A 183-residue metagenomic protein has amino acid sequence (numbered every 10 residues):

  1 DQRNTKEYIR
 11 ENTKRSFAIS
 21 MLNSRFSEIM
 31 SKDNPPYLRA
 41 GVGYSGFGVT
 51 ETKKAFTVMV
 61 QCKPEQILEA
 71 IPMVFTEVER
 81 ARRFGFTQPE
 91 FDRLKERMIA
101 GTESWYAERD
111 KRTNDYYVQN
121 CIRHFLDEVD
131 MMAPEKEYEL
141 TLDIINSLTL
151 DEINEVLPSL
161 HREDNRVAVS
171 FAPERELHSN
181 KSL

Functional and structural regions predicted by a protein language model:
D1-R10, N23-I145, R166-P173: M16 family metallopeptidases and their MPP-like homologs
E11, R15-I19: Long, His/Glu/Asp-enriched segments that create or flank divalent metal/ion-associated functional microenvironments
S16, V74, I153: Divalent metal-coordination and catalytic microenvironments
P134, L150-A168, E174: Extended, domain-scale alpha-helical bundle/helix-rich regions
R175-S182: Terminal amphipathic helices with adjacent charged low-complexity linkers/tails
